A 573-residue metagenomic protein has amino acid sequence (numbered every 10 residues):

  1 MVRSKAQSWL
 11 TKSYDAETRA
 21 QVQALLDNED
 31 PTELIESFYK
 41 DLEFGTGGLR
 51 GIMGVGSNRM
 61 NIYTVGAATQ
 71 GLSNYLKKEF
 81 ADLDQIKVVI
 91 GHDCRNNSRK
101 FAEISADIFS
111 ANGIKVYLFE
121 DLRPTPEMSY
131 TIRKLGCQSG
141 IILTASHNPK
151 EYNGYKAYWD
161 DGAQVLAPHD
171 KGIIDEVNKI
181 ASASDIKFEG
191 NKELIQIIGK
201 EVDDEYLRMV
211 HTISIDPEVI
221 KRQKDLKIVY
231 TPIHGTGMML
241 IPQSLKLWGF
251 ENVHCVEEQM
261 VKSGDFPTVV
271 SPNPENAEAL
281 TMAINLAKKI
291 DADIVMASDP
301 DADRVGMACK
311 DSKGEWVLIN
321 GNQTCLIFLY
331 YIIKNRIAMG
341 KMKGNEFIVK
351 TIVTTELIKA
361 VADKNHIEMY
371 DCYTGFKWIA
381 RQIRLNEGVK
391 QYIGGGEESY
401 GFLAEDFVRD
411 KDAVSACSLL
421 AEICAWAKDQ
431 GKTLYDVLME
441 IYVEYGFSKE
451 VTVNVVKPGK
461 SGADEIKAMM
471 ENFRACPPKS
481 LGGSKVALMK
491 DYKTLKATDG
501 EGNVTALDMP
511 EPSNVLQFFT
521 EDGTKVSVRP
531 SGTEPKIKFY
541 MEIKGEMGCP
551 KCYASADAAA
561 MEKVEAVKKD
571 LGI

Functional and structural regions predicted by a protein language model:
S4-S105, Q196-K224, T236: An N-terminal, well-structured beta->alpha segment
S13, E17, E33-S37, D41-L42 (+2 more regions): Gly/Ser/Thr-enriched, mixed-charge loops and adjacent short helices that form phosphate/oxyanion-binding elements
F38-N58, A145-N148, I228, P232-S244 (+4 more regions): Conserved phosphate/anionic-ligand binding catalytic regions in large, soluble enzymes, centered on
V89-Y152, K246, E251-G306: N-terminal small/polar loop signature for handling phosphorylated ligands or for N-terminal nucleophile
F101-F109, Y152-W159, D303-Q323, I358: Short Gly/Thr/Asp-enriched flexible loops that form oxyanion-binding sites at enzyme active sites
Y158-K187, N322-N345, K350-A360, A413: Glycine-rich phosphate-binding loop plus the immediately following alpha-helix
K288, A292-I294, E315-V317, N335-R529 (+3 more regions): Phosphate-binding and adjacent anionic-ligand microenvironments
